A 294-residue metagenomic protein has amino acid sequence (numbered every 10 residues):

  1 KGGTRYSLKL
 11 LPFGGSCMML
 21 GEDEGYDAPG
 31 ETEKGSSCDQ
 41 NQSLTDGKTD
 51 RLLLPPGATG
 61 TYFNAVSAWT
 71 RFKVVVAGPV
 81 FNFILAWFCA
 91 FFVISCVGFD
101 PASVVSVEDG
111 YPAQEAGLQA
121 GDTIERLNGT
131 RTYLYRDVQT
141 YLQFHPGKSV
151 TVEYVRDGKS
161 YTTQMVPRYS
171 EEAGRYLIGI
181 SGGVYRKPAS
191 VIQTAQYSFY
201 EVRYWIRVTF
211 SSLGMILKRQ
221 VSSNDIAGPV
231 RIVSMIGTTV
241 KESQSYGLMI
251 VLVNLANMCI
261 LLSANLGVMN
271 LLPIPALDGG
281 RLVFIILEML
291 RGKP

Functional and structural regions predicted by a protein language model:
K1-C89, R186-A189, T194, I285 (+1 more regions): Membrane-embedded helix-turn/re-entrant segments that form the catalytic/gating core of multi-pass membrane enzymes
L53-W69, P167-L266, V283-P294: Functional transmembrane alpha-helices
K73-I84, N257-L271: Pore domain of cation channels
F88-C96, G267-L271: Hydrophobic membrane-targeting alpha-helices
V97-Q114, Q119: Alpha-helical transmembrane signal-anchor/signal-peptide segments
D100, G228, L272-I285: Juxtamembrane/interfacial segments flanking transmembrane helices
A113-Y135, V202: Conserved PDZ fold ligand-binding element
Q119, E125-R126, T140-G182: PDZ-domain C-terminal substructure recognizer with occasional recognition of PDZ-binding tails
